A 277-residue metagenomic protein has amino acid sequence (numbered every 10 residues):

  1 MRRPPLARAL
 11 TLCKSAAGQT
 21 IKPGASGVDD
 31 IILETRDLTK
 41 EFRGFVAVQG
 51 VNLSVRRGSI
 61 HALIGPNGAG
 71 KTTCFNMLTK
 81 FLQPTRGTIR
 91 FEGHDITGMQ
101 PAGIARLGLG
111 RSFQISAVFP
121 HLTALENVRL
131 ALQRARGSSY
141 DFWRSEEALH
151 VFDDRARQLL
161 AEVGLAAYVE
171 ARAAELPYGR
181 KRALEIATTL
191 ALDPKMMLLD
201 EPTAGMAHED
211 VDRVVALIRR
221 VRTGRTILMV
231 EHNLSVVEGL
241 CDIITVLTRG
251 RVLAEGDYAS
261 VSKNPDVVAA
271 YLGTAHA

Functional and structural regions predicted by a protein language model:
R2-R3, R8: Basic polycationic patches enriched in arginine
A9-A277: Glycine-rich phosphate-binding loops of nucleotide-dependent enzymes
